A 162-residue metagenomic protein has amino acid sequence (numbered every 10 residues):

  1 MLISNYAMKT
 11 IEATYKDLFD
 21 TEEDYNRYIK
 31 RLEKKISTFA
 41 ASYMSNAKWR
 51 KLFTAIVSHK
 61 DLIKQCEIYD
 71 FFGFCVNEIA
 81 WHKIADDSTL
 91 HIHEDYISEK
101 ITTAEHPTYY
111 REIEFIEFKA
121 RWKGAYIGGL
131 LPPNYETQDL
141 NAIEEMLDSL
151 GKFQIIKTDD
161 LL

Functional and structural regions predicted by a protein language model:
L2-F153: Structured alpha/beta or helical-core interaction and ligand-binding surfaces enriched in interleaved
D159-L162: C-terminal edge-of-domain segments
